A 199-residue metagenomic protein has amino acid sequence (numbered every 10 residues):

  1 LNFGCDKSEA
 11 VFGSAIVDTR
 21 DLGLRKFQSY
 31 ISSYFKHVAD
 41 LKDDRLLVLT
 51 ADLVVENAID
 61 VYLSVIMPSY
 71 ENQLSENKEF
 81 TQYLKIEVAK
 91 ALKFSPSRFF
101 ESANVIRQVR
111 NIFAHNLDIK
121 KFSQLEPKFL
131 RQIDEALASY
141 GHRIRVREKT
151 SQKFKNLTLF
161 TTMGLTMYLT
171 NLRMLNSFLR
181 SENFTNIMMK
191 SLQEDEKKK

Functional and structural regions predicted by a protein language model:
N2-K90, F94-K199: Amphipathic alpha-helical interface elements
